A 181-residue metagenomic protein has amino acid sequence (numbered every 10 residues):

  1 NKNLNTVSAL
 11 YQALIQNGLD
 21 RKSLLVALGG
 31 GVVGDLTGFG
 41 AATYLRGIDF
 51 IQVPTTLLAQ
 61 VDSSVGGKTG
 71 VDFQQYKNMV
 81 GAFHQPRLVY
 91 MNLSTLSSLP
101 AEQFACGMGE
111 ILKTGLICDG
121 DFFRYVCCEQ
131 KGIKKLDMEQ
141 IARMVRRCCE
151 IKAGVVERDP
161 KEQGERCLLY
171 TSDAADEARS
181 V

Functional and structural regions predicted by a protein language model:
N1-L24: ATP/NTP phosphate-donor binding region
L10, T37, T171: Aromatic/hydrophobic pocket-lining residues that form π-stacking "cages" and hydrophobic walls in ligand
L28-G30: Glycine-rich beta-strand-to-loop/alpha-helix junction loops that act as flexible
V32-G38: Short glycine/serine/threonine-rich phosphate/pyrophosphate-binding segments that cradle anionic phosphate groups
G38-G132: A glycine/threonine-rich phosphate-anchoring loop and its flanking beta-alpha core in nucleotide/phosphate-binding
D121-L169: Surface-exposed cap/linker segments adjacent to membranes
Y170-E177: Conserved small/polar residues in nucleotide/adenosyl-binding loops
